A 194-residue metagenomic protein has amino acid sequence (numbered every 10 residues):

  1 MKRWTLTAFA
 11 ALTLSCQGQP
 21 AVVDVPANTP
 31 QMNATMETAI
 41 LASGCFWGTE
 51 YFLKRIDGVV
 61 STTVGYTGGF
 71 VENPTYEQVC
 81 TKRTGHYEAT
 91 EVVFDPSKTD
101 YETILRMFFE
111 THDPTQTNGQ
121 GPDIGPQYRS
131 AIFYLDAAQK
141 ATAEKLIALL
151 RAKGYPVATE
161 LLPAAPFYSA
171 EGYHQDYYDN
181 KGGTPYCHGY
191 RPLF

Functional and structural regions predicted by a protein language model:
M1-R3: Bacterial Sec-dependent N-terminal signal peptides
T5-S15: Bacterial N-terminal signal peptides
C16-F194: Flexible coil/turn and secondary-structure edge motifs
